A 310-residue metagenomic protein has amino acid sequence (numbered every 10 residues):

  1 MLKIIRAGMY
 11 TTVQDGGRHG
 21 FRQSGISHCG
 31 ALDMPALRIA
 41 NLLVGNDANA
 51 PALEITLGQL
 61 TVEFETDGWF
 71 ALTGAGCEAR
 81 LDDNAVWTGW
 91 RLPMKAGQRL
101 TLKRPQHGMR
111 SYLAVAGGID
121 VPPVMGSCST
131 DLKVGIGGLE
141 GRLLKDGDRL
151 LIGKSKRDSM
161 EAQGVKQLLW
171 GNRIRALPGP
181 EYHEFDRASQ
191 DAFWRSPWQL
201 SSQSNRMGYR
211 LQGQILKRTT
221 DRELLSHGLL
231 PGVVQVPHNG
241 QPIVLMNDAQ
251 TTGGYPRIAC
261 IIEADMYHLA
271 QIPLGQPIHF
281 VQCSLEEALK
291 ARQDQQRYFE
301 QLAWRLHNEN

Functional and structural regions predicted by a protein language model:
M1-N310: Conserved "landmark" site that anchors the functional core of diverse proteins
